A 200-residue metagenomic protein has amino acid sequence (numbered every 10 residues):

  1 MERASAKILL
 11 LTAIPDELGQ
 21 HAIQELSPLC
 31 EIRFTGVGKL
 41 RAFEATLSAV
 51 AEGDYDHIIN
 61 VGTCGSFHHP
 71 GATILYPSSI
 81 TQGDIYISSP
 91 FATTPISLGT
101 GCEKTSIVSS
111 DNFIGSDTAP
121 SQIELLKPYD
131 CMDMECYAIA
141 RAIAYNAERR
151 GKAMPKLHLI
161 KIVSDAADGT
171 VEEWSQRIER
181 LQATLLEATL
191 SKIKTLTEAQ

Functional and structural regions predicted by a protein language model:
M1-A6, E198-Q200: Short, low-complexity, intrinsically disordered N-terminal peptides in bacterial proteins
R3-E25: N-terminal beta1-alpha1 ligand-phosphate binding loop
Q24-A199: Glycine-rich phosphate- or other oxyanion-binding loops that anchor nucleotides, phosphorylated ligands
